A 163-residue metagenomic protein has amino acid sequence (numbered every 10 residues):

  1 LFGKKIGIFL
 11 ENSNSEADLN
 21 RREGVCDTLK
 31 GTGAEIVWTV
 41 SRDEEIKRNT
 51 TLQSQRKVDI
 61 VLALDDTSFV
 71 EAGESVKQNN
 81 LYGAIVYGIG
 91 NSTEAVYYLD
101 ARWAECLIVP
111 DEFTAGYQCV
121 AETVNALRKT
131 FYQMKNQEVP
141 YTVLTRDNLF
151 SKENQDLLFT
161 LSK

Functional and structural regions predicted by a protein language model:
L1, T28-T32, T51-L52, S75-N79 (+4 more regions): Structured segments of extracytoplasmic/periplasmic soluble domains in secreted or envelope-associated proteins
L1-I6, N20, K47-R48, N91-A95 (+1 more regions): Hydrophobic alpha-helical segments within soluble ligand-binding/sensing domains
F2-I6, G31-V37, R56-I60, L81-A84 (+1 more regions): Loop/turn elements at helix/coil->beta-strand transitions in domains of secreted/extracellular proteins
K4-N14: Short beta-strand segments enriched in small/hydrophobic residues
E16-I36, E71, A115, L161: Short, solvent-exposed amphipathic alpha-helices that sit in or adjacent to ligand/effector-binding or catalytic
V25, S41-Y98: Hydrophobic alpha-helical
A101-F113: Short beta-strand elements at the ligand-binding edges of bilobed clamshell
T114-K163: Hinge/cleft segment of the Venus flytrap/periplasmic-binding protein
